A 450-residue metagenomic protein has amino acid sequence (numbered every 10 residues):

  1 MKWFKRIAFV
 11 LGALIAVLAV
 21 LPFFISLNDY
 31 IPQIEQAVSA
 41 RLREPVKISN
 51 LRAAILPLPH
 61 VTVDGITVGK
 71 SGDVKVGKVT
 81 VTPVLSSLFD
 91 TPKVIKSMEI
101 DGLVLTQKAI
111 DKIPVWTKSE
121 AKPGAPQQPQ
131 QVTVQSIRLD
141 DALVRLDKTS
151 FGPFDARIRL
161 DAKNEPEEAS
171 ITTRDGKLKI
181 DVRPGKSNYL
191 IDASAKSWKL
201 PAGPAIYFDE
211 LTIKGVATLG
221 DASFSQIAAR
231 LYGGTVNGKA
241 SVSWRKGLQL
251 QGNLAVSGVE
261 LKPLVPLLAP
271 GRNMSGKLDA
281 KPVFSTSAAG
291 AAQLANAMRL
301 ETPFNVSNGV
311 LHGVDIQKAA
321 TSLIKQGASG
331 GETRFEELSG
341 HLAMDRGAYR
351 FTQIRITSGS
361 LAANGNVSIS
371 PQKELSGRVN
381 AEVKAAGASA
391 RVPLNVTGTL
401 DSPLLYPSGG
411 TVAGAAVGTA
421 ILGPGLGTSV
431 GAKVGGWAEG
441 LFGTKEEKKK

Functional and structural regions predicted by a protein language model:
M1-L11, A289-A297, S329-G330, R334-K450: Extended terminal
K5-I66, S71: N-terminal amphipathic/hydrophobic interface segments
E44, D64-N164, N273, G309-E332 (+1 more regions): Secondary-structure transition motifs
P45, S71-P83, D147-A162, T173-K179 (+8 more regions): Amphipathic hydrophobic-ligand
V63, L139-V144, E165-I171, A195-W198 (+3 more regions): Transmembrane beta-strand segments that form the barrel wall of outer-membrane beta-barrel proteins
S71, V76, I95, I100 (+13 more regions): Surface-exposed or flexible loop/turn and strand-edge residues in extracellular/cell-surface modules
E120-L211, R346: Elongated, acidic membrane-bridging lipid-handling scaffolds and related periplasm/extracellular "bridge/tunnel" systems
R159-D161, I191-A193, V216-D221, S257-P266 (+2 more regions): Flexible, solvent-exposed coil segments and beta strand-coil junctions, predominantly the extracellular/periplasmic
